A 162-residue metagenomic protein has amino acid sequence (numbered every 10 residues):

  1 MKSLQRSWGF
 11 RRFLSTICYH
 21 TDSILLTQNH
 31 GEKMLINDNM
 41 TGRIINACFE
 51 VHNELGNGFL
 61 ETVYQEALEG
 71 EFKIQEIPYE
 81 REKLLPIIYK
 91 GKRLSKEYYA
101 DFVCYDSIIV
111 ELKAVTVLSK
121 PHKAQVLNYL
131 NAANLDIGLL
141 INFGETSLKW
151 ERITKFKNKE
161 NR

Functional and structural regions predicted by a protein language model:
M1-I36, K159-R162: Intrinsic disorder/low-complexity segments
S15, H30-K33, N37-G42, N46 (+3 more regions): Nuclease catalytic cores
G56, A100-L118, Y129: Conserved catalytic cores of phosphodiester-cleaving nucleases, focusing on short active-site segments
K73-K90: A short acidic/basic microdomain associated with nuclease active sites
Y98-A100, L148: Change "...and in nucleic-acid phosphodiester-cleaving endonucleases..." to "...and in nucleic-acid processing enzymes
K113-R162: Nucleic-acid nuclease catalytic cores
